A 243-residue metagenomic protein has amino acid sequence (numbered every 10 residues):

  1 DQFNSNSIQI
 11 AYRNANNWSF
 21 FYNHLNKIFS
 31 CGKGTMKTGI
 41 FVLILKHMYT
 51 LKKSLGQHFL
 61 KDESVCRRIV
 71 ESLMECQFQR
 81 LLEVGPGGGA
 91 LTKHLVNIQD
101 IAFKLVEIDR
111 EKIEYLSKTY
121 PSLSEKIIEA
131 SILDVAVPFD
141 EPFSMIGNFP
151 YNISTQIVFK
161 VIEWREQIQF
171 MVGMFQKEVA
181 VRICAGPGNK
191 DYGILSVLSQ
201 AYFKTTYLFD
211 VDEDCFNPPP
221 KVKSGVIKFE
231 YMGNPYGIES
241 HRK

Functional and structural regions predicted by a protein language model:
D1-Q2, S7, V161, E213: Hydrophobic alpha-helical segments, principally membrane-spanning helices and signal/leader peptides
Q2, I8-I10, K27, M36: Hydrophobic alpha-helical signal/anchor motif
G39-R242: Catalytic cores of RNA-modifying enzymes
